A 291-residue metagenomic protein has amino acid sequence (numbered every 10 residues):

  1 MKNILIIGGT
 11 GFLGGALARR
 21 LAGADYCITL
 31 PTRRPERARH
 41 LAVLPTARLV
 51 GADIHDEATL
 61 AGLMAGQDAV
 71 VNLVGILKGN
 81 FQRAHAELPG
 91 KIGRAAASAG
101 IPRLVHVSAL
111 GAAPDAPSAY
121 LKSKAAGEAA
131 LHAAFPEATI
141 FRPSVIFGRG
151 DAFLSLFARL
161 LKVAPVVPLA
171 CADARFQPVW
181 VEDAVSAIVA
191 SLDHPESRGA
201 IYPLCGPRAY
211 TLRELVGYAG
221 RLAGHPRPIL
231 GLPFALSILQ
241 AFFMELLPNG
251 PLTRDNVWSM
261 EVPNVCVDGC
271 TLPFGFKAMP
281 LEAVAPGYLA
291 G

Functional and structural regions predicted by a protein language model:
K2-Y26: N-terminal Rossmann NAD(P)H-binding glycine-rich loop of SDR-like oxidoreductase domains
C27, I76-L77, Q82-A134, A138-P143: Conserved Rossmann-fold NAD(P)-dependent oxidoreductase catalytic core, especially the SDR/UDP-sugar
E36-S98, L110-P114: NAD(P)H-binding glycine-rich loop region in Rossmannoid oxidoreductase-like domains and their noncatalytic homologs
S118, T139-L156, Y210: Flexible, glycine-rich beta-alpha linker
A152-F153, C171-D193, G199-P203: Substrate-positioning beta->alpha
F157-C171: A short C-terminal helix-loop "cap" of Rossmann-like NAD(P)-dependent dehydrogenase/epimerase domains
R175-E182, L204-L222, G231-F242, K277-P280: Substrate-binding strand-loop-helix patch in Rossmann-like NAD(P)-dependent oxidoreductase/epimerase domains
A235-A290: A hydrophobic C-terminal alpha-helical subdomain
